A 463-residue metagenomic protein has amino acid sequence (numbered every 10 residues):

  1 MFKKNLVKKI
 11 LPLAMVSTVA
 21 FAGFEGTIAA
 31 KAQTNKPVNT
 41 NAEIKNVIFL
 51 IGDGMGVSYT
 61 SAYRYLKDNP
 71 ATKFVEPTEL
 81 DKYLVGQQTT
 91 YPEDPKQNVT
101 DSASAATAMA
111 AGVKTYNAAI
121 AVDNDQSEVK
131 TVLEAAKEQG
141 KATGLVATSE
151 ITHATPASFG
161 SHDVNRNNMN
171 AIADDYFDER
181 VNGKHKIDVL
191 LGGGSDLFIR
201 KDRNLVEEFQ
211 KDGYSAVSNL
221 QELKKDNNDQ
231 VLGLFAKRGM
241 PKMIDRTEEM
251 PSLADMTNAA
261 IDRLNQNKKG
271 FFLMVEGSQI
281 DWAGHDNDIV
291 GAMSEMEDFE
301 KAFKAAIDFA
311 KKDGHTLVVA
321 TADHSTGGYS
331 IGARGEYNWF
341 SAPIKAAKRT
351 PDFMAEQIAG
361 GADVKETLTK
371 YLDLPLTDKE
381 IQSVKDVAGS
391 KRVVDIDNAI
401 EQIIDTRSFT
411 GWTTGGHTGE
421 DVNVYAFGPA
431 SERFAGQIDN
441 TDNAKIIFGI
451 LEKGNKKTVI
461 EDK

Functional and structural regions predicted by a protein language model:
M1-F2, F24: Helix-centric, low-specificity signal for extended rod-like, repetitive segments
F2-L13: Bacterial N-terminal signal peptides that target proteins for export
K4, T34, V38-T40, K312: Intrinsic-disorder/low-complexity regions
L13, V99-A103, D123-K130: Generic alpha-helical scaffold signal
A20-V38: Sec-dependent signal peptide cleavage junction
N35, N41-Y63, M109-A110, K114-G160: Mobile, glycine-rich extracellular loop/lid and propeptide segments that shape or gate substrate/ligand access
I44-N46, M55-S61, Y65-V99, A103-T107 (+1 more regions): A post-motif C-terminal structural segment
